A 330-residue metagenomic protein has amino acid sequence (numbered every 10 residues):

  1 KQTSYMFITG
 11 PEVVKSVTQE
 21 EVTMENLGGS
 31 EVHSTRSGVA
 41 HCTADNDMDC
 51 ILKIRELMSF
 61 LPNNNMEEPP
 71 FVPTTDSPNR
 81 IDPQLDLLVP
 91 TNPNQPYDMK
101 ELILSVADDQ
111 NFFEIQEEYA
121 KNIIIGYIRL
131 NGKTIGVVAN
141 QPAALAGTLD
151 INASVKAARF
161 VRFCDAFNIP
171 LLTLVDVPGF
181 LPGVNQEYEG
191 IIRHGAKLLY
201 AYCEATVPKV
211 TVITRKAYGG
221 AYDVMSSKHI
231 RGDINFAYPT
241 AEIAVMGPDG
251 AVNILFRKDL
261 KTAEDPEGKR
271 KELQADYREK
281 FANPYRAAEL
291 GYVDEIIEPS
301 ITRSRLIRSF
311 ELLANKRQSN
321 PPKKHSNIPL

Functional and structural regions predicted by a protein language model:
K1-L330: Ligand-binding clefts of soluble mixed alpha/beta catalytic domains
